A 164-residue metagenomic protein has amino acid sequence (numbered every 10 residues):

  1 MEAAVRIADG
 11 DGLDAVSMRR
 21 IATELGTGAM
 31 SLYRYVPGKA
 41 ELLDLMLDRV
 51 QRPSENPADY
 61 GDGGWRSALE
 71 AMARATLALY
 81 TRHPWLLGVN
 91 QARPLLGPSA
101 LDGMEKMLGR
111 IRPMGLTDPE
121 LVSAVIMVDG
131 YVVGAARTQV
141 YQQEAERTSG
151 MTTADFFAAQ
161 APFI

Functional and structural regions predicted by a protein language model:
E2-R6, G10, E41-P57, S67-A75 (+2 more regions): Alpha-helical structural segments
A3, I7-A40: Helix-turn-helix
I7, L79, R110: Short alpha-helical functional segments enriched in proximate histidine and acidic residues
I21-E24, S99-M104: Short acidic alpha-helix initiation/capping motifs at coil-to-helix transition points, especially at protein N-termini
S54, P84, A136-Q143: Short amphipathic alpha-helical interaction/hinge segments
N56-D102, D118-L121, V125-V128: Hydrophobic alpha-helical connector segments
M107-V140: Small-residue-rich alpha-helical segments with characteristic i,i+4
Y141-I164: C-terminal peripheral helix-coil segments that are non-catalytic and often amphipathic
